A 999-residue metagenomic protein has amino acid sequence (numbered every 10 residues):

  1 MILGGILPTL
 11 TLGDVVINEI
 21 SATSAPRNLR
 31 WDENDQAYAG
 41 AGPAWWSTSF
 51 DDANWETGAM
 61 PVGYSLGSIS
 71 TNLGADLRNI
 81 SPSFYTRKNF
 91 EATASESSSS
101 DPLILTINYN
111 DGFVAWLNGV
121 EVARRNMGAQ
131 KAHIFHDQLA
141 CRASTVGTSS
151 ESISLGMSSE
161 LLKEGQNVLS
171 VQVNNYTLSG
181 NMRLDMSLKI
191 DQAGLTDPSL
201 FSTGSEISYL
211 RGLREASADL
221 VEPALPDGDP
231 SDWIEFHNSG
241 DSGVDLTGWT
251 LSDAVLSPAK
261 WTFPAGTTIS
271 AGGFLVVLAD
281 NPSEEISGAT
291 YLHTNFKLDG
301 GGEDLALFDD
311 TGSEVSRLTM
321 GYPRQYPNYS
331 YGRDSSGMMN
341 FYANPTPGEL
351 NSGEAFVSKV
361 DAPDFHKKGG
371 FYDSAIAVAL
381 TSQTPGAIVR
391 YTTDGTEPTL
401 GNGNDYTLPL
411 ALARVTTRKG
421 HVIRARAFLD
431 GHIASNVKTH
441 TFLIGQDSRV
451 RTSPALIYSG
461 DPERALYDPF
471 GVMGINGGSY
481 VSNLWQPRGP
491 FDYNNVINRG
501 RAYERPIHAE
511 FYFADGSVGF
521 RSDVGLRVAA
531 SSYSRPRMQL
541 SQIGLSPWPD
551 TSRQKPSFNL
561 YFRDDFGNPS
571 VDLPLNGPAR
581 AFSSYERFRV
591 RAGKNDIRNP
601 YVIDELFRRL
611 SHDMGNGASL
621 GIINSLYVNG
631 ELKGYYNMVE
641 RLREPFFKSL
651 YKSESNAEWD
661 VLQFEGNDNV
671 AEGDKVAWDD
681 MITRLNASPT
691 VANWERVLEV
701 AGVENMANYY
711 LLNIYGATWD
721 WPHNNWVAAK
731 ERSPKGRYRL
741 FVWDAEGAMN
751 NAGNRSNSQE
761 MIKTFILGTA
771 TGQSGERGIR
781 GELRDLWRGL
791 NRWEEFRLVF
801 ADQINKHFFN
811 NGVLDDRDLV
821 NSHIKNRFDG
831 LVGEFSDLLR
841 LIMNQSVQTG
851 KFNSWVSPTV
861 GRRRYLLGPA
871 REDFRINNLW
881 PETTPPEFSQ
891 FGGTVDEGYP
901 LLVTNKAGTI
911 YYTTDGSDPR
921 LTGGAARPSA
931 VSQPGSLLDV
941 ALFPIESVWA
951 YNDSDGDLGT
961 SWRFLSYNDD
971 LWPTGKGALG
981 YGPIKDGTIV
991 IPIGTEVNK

Functional and structural regions predicted by a protein language model:
G5, T9-L12, S202, P226 (+6 more regions): Short, compositionally stereotyped local motifs that mark structural "simplifiers"
T9-R30, N34-A39, A53, T57-S70 (+10 more regions): Activation on beta-sandwich/Ig-like modules and their edge loops
W116-V120, T247, D394-G395, N629 (+1 more regions): Short strand-turn-strand beta-turns centered on an Asx-Gly dipeptide
E164-Q166, G302, R418-V422: Extracellular Ig-like/FN3 beta-sandwich strand-entry sites
V171-L178: Short beta-strand-plus-loop segments that form exposed binding edges in beta-rich domains
S179-T196: Exposed low-complexity, polar/acidic, P/S/T/G-rich flexible segments that act as propeptides, protease-susceptible
R317, M339-F341, P347-A355, T452-P490 (+11 more regions): Middle-to-C-terminal accessory/interaction subdomains
Y480-E672: Conserved ATP-binding subdomain of kinase catalytic cores across diverse folds
